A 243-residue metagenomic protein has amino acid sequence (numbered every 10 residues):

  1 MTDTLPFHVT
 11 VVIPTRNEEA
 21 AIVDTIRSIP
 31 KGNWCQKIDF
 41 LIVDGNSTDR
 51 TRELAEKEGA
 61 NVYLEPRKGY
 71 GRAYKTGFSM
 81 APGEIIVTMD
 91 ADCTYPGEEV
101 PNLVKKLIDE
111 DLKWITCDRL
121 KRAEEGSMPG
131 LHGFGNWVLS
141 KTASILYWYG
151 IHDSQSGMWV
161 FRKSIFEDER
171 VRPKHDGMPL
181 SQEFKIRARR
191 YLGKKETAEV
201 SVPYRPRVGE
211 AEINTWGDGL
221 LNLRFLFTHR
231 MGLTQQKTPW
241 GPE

Functional and structural regions predicted by a protein language model:
M1-F7, L146-Y149, R172-E243: Hydrophobic helical membrane-anchoring modules
T10-P14, I26, I42: Short hydrophobic beta-strand elements that form part of the catalytic alpha/beta core underpinning NDP-sugar/donor
E18-A21, S47, Y70, P96: Donor nucleotide-sugar binding loop of glycosyltransferases
E18-K31: Short, well-formed alpha-helical segments that are part of the catalytic scaffolds of diverse glycosyltransferases
D44-R52: A conserved acidic beta->alpha catalytic loop
P66-M80, G97-M178, P206-I213, G217 (+1 more regions): Acceptor/aglycone-binding surface of glycosyltransferases and processive sugar-polymer synthases
I86: Short aromatic/hydrophobic "clamp" motif used to bind/position activated sugar donors
D90-Y95: The conserved acidic donor/metal-binding loop of glycosyltransferases
